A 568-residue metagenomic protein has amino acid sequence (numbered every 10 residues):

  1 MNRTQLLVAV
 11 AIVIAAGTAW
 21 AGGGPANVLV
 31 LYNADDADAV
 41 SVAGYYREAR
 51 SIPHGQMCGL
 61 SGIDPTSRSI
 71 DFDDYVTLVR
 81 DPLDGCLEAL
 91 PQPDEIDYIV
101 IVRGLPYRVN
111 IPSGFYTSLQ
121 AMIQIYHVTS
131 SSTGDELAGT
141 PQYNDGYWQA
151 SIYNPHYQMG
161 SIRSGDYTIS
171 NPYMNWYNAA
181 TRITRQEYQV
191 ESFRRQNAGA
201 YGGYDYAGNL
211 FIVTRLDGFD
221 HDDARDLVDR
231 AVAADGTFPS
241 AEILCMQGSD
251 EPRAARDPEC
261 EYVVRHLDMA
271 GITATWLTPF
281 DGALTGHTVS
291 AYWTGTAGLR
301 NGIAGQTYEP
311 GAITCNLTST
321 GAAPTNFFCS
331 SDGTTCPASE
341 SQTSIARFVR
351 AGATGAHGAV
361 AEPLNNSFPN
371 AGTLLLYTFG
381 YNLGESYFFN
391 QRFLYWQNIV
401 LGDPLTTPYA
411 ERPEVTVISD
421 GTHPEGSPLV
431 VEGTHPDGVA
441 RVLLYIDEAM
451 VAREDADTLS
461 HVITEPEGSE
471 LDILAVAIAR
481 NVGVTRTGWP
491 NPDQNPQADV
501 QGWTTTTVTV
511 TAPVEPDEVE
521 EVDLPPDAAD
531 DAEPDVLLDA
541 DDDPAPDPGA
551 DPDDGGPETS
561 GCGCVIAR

Functional and structural regions predicted by a protein language model:
M1-L7: Bacterial N-terminal signal peptides that target proteins for export
N2, A16, H127, A138 (+3 more regions): A detector of low-complexity, intrinsically disordered, Ser/Thr/Gly/Pro/Ala-rich segments
V8-T18: Bacterial N-terminal signal peptides
I14, D447, V565-A567: Small disulfide-bonded, cysteine-rich extracellular recognition modules and tandem repeats
A16-T18, H54, I345, L383 (+3 more regions): A generic alpha-helix preference that emphasizes hydrophobic side chains
A19-W20, T511-R568: Ser/Thr-rich, Pro/Gly/Ala-heavy low-complexity intrinsically disordered linkers and tails of secreted extracellular
G22-V430, N481-R486, P496-Q497: Cysteine-dependent hydrolase recognition
I418-P513: Long, low-complexity serine/threonine/glycine- and acidic-rich segments characteristic of extracellular
